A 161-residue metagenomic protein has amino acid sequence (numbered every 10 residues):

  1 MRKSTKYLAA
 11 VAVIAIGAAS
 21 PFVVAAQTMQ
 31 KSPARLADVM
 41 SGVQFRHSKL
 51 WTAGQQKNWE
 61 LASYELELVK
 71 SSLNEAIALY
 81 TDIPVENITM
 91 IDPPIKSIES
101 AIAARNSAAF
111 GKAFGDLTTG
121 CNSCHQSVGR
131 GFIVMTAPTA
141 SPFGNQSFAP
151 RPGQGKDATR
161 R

Functional and structural regions predicted by a protein language model:
M1-A12: Bacterial N-terminal signal peptides that target proteins for export
I16-V24: C-terminal segment of classical bacterial N-terminal signal peptides
A25-E60, A149-R161: Immediate post-signal-peptide N-terminus of mature secreted/exported proteins
Q55, W59-S63, I88-L117: Amphipathic, charged alpha-helical scaffolds that flank and support histidine-based chemistry in signaling
S72-T89: Short, solvent-exposed, charged loop/turn and helix-capping segments that join or cap alpha-helices on peripheral
L117-V128: The canonical Cys-X-X-Cys-His
M135-N145: Short cysteine/histidine-rich metal-coordination sites, predominantly Zn2+-binding motifs
